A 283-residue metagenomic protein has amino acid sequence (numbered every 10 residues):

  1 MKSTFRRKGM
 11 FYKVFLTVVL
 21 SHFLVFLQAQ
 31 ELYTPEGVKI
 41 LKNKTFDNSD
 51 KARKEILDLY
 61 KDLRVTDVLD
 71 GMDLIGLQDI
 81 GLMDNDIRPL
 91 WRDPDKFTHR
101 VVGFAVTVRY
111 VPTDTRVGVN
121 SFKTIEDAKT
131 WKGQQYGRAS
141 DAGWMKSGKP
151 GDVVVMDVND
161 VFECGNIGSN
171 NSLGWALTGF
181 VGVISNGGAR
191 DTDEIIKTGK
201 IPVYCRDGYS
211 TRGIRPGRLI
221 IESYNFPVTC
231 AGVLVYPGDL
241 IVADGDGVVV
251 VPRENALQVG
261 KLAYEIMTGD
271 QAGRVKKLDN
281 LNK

Functional and structural regions predicted by a protein language model:
M1-F11: N-terminal secretory signal peptides that target proteins for export/translocation
K13-V25: Bacterial N-terminal signal peptides
L27-A29: Boundary at the C-terminal end of the N-terminal hydrophobic targeting segment
T45-K132: N-terminal low-complexity or amphipathic/hydrophobic leaders
G81-D84, Y110, V155-D157, V183-G187 (+2 more regions): General beta-strand structural signal in soluble alpha/beta enzymes
Q134-G137, A142-G187: Extracellular/luminal Protease-associated
A176-L177, V181-T211, G217: Ligand/cofactor pocket segment of small-molecule handling proteins
V203, G208-K283: Acidic, glycine-rich flexible loop/linker segments
